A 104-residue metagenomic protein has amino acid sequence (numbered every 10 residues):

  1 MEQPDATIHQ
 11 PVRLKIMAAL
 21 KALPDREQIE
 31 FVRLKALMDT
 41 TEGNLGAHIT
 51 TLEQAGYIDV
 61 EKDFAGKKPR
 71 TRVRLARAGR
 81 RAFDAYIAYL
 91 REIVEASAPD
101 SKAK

Functional and structural regions predicted by a protein language model:
M1, K21, A82-K104: Amphipathic alpha-helical dimerization/coiled-coil segments that flank or bridge DNA-binding/regulatory modules
M1-L14, A55-Y57, S101-K104: N-terminal leader segment of winged-helix/HTH proteins
P4-T41: N-terminal helix-turn-helix DNA-binding core of bacterial DNA-binding proteins
K15, D59, R74: Conserved beta-strand segments that form the floor/walls of ligand-binding pockets within enzyme and binding domains
V32-K62, K67-K68: Canonical helix-turn-helix DNA-binding module
A65-D84: Basic, amphipathic "hinge/linker" alpha-helix immediately C-terminal to the N-terminal HTH DNA-binding motif
